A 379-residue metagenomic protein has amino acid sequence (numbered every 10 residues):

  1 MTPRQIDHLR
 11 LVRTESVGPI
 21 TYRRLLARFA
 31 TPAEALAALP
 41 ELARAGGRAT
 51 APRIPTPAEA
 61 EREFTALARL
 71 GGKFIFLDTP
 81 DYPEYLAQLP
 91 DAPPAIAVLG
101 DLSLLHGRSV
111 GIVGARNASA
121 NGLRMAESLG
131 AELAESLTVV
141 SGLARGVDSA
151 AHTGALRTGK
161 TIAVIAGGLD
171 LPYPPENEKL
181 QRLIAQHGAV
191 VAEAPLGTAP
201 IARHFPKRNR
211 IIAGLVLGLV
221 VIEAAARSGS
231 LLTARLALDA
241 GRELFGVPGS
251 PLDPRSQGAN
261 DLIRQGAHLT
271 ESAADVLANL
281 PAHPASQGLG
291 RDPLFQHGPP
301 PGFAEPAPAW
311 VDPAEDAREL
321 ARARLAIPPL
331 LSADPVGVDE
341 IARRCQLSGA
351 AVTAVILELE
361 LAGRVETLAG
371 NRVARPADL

Functional and structural regions predicted by a protein language model:
M1-D81, A350, A362-R364, A369-L379: Short, small/acidic-rich helices and loops at N termini and domain boundaries of DNA replication/processing enzymes
M1-Q5, F76-L379: Glycine-biased, small-residue-rich flexible motifs in mid-sequence functional cores and linkers
